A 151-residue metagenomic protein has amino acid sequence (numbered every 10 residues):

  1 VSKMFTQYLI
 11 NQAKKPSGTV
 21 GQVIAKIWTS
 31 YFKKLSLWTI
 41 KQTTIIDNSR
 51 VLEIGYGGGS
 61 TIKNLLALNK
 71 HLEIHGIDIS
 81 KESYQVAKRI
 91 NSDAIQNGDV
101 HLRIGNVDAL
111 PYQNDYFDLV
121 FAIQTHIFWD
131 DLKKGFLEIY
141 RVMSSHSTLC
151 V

Functional and structural regions predicted by a protein language model:
V1-V20: N-terminal, positively charged/glycine-rich alpha-helical extensions of SAM-dependent methyltransferases
S30-D47: Conserved alpha-helix/loop element of class I SAM-dependent methyltransferases that forms part of the SAM/SAH-binding
T43-I45, L68-N69, M143: A generic alpha-to-beta junction signature in SAM-dependent methyltransferases
R50-A109: Class I SAM-dependent methyltransferase SAM/SAH-binding core
D108-V120: A short acidic, Gly/Pro-enriched loop at the edge of an enzyme's catalytic core that lines a small-molecule cofactor
D118-D131: A short SAM/SAH-binding and catalytic strip from SAM-dependent methyltransferases
K133-T148: A short glycine-rich, Lys/Arg-flanked "PGG" loop and its adjoining helix->strand segment in the class I
